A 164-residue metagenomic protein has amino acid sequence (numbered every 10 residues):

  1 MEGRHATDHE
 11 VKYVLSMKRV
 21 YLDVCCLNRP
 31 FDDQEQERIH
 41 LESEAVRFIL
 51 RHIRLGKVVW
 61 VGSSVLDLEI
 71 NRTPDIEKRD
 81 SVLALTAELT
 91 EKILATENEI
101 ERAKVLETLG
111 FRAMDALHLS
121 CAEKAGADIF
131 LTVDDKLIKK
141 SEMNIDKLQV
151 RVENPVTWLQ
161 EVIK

Functional and structural regions predicted by a protein language model:
E2-R19, L27, D33-S43, L109 (+1 more regions): Acidic, PIN/NYN-like endoribonuclease modules and their adjacent C-terminal/linker elements
Y21-P74, A87, K92, P155-E161: PIN/NYN-family metal-dependent endoribonuclease catalytic core
C26, L66, E99, L117-H118 (+1 more regions): Alpha-helix capping/helix-boundary segments
F31-E35, N98-E107: Short, basic, glycine/proline-bearing loop/turn elements
R51-I53, L83-A87, M143-K147: Short, conserved catalytic or adaptor-binding loops enriched in Gly and charged residues
K78-K104: Helix-adjacent hinge/juxtasegments
L94, A113-A116, T132: Short beta-strand scaffold positions
